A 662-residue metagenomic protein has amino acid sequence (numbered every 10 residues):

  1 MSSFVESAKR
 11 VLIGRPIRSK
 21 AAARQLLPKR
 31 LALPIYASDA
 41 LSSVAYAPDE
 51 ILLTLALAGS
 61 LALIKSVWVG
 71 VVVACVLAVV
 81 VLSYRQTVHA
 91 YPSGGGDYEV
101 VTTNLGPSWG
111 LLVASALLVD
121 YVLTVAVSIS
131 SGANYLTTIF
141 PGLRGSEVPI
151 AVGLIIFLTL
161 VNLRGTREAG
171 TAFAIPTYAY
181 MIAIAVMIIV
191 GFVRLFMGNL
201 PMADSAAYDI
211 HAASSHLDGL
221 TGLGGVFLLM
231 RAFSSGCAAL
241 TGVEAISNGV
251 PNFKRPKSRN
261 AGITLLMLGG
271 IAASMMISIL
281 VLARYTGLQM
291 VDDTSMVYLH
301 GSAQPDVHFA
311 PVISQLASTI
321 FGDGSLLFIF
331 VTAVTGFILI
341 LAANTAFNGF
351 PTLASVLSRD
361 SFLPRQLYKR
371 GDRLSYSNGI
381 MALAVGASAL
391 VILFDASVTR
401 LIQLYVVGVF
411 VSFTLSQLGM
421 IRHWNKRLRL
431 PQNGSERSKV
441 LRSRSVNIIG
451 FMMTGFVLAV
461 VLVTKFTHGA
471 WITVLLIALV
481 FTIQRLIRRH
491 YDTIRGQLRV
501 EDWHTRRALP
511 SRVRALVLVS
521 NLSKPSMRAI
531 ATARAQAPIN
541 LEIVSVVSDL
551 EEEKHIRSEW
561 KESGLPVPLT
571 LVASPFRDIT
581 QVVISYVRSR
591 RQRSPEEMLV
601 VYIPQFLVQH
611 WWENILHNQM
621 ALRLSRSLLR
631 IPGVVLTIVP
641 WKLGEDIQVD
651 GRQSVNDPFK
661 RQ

Functional and structural regions predicted by a protein language model:
M1-A21, D492-Q662: Cytosolic C-terminal regulatory domains/tails of membrane transporters and channels
M1-L53, A62, L82, S93 (+4 more regions): Membrane-interface "cap" regions at the ends of multi-pass membrane proteins
P28, P107-G110, G145-V152, N252-S274 (+3 more regions): Loop-to-transmembrane helix boundary motifs in multi-pass membrane proteins
L52-T103, P107-A114, V127-L154, I271 (+1 more regions): Extracellular loop-to-transmembrane helix junctions
G106, M267-G270, S274-L341, L367-I392: TM-loop-TM module centered on a large, flexible mid-protein loop between adjacent transmembrane helices in multi-pass
Y178, A185-T241, L299, T464 (+2 more regions): Helix-loop-helix junctions that connect adjacent transmembrane segments in multi-pass membrane transporters
M181-A213, L280-L288, T414-P431, L486-R495: Hydrophobic alpha-helical segments and their helix-loop junctions in multi-pass secondary transporters
Q366-S377, F413-F466, H504-R506: C-terminal membrane-solvent junction of multi-pass transporters and transport-like membrane proteins
